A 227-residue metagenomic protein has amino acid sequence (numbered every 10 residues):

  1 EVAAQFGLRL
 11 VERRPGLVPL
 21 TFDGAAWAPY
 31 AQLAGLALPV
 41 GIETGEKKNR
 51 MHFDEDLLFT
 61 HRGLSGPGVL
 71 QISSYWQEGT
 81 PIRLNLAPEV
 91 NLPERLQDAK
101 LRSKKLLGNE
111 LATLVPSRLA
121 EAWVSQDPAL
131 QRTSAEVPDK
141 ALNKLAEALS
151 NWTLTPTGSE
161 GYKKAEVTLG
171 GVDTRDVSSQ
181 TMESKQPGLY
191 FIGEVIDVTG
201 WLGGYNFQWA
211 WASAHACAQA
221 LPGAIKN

Functional and structural regions predicted by a protein language model:
E1-V2, F6, V198-K226: A conserved FAD-binding loop/helix module that cradles the flavin
A3-A4, D56-R62, L189-F191, A214: Short hydrophobic core segments
G7-V11, S150-T155, G223: Generic secondary-structure signature for well-ordered alpha-helical cores
L8-K140: An anion/pyrophosphate-binding glycine-rich loop and adjacent beta-alpha core in soluble alpha-beta enzymes
P19-L20, T60, L64-P67, E166-V167 (+1 more regions): Glycine-rich phosphate/pyrophosphate-binding beta-alpha loops
F22-D23, T168, Q219: Short Asp/Glu-rich motifs
I42, K105-L107, T113, T157-G158 (+4 more regions): Domain-scale detector for complete catalytic domains at protein termini or as standalone homologs
E121-T199: A glycine-rich dinucleotide-binding beta-alpha-beta segment and adjacent secondary-structure elements that constitute
